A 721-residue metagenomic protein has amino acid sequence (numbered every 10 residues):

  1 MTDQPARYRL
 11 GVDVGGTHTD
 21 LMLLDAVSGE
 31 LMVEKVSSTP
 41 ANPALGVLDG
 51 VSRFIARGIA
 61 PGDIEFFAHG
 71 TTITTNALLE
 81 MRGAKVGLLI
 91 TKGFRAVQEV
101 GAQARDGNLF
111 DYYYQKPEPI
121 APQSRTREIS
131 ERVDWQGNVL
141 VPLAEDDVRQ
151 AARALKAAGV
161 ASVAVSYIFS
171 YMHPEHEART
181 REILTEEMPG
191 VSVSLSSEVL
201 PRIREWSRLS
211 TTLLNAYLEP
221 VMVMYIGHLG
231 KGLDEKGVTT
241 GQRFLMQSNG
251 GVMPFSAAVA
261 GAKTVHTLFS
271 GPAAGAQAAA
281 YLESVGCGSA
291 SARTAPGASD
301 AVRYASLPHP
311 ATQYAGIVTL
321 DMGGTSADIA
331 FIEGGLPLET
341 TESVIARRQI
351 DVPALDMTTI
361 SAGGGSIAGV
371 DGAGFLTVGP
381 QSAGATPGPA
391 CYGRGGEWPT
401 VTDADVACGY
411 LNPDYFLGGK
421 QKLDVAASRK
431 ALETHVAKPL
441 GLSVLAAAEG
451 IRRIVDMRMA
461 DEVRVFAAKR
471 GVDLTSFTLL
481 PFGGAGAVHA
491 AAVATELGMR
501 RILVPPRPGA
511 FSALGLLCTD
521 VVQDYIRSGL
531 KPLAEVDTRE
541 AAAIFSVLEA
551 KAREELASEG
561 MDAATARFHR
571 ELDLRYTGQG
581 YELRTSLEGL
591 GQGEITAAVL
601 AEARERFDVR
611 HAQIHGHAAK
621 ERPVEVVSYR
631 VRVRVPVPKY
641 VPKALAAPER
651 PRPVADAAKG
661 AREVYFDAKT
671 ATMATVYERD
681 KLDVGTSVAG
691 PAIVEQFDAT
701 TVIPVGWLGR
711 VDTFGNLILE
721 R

Functional and structural regions predicted by a protein language model:
M1-G87, D134, V141-V163, P174-E182 (+15 more regions): N-terminal glycine/serine-rich phosphate-binding loop of ATP-dependent small-molecule kinases, especially carbohydrate
Q4, V14, D146-Q150, A154 (+11 more regions): C-terminal, non-catalytic interaction/recognition modules in large multi-subunit enzymes and RNPs
G11-V14, H18-M22, E30-V33, S37-P43 (+7 more regions): Conserved phosphate-binding loops in N-terminal lobes of ATP-dependent enzymes of the actin/Hsp70/sugar-kinase
L23, M32-K35, I59-A104, S166-E177 (+6 more regions): Short beta-strand-loop/turn "lid" adjacent to the catalytic site in phosphate-handling enzymes
A44, F54, S197-R204, R208-T211 (+6 more regions): ATP-dependent carbohydrate kinase catalytic cores
S162, S166-T212, A216, Y415 (+3 more regions): Terminal amphipathic helices with adjacent charged low-complexity linkers/tails
R293-T312: N-terminal polybasic/positive-inside topogenic patches
